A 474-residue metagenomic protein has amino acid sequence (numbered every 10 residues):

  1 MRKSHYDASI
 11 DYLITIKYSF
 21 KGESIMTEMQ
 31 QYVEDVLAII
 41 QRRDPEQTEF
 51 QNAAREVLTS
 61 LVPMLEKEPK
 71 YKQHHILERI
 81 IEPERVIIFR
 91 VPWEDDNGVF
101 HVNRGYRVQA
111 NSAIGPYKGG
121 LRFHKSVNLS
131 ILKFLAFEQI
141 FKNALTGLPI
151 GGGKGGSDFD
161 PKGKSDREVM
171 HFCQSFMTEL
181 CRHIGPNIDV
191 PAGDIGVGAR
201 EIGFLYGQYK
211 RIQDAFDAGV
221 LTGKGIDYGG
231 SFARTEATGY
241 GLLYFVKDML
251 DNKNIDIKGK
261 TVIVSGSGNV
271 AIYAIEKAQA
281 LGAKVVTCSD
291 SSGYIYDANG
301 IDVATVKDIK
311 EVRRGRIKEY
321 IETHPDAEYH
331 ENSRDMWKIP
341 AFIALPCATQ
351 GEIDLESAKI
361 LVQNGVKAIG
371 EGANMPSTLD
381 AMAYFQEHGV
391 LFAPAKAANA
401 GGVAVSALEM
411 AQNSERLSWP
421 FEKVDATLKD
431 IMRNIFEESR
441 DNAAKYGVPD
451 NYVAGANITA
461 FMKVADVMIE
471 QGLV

Functional and structural regions predicted by a protein language model:
K3-I25: Short, Lys/Arg-enriched N-terminal segments with co-localized hydrophobic residues within the first ~10-30 amino acids
T27-A53, M249, V362-V474: Adenosine-phosphate binding glycine-rich loop
T48-Q51, K67-H74, G147, I184-G193 (+4 more regions): Flexible, glycine/charged-enriched surface loops at secondary-structure junctions
K70-H101: Structured beta-strand/loop patches that form or line metal/cofactor-binding pockets in enzymes
H124, N143-K258: Glycine/serine-rich phosphate-binding loop and adjoining beta1-alpha1 elements at the start of nucleotide-handling
G230-K338: Glycine-rich phosphate/diphosphate-binding loop of Rossmann-like nucleotide-binding domains
G293-F392, A397: Rossmann-like adenosine-cofactor binding region
